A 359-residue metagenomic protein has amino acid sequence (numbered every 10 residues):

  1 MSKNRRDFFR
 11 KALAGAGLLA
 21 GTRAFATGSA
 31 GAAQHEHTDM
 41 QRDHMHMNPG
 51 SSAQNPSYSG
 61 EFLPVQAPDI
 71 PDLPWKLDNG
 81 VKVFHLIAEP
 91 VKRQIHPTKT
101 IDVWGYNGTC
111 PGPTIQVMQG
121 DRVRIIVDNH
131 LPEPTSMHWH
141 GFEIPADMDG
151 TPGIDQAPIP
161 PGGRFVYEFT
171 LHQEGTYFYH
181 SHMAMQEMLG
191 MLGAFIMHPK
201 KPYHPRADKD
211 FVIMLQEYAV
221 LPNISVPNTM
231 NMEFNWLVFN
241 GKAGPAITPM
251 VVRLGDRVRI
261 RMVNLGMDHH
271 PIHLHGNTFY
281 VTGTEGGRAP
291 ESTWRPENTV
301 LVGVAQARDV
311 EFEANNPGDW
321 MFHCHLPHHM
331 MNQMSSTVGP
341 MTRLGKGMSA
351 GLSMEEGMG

Functional and structural regions predicted by a protein language model:
S2-G359: Copper-binding active sites and cupredoxin-like electron-transfer domains, recognizing His/Cys-rich ligand loops
